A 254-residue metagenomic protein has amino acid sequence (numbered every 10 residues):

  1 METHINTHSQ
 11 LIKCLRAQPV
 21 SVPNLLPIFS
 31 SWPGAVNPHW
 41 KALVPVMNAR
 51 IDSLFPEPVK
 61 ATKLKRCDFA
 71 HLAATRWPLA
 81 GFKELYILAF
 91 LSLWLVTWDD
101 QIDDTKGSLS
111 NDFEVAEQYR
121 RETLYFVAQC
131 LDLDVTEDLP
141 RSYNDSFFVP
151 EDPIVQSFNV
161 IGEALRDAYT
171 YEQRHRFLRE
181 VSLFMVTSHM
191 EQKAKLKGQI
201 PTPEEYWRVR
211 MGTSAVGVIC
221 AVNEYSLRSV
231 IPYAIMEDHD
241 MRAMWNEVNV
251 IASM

Functional and structural regions predicted by a protein language model:
M1-M254: Alpha-helical, largely C-terminal catalytic domains that coordinate divalent metal ions via clustered Asp/Glu/His
